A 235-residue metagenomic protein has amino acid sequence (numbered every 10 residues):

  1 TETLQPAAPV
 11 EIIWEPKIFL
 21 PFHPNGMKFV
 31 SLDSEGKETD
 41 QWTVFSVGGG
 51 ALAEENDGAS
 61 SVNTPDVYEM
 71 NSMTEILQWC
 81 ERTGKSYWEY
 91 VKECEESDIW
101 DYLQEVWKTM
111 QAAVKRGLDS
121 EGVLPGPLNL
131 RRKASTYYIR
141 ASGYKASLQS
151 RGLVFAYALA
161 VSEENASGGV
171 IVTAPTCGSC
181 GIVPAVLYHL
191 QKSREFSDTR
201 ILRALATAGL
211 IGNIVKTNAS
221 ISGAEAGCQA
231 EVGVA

Functional and structural regions predicted by a protein language model:
T1-I12, R203-A235: A structural-propensity feature for long, helix-poor, extended segments
E2-L153: C-terminal regulatory domains involved in ligand/effector binding and gene-expression control
A53-E55, T173, V183-V186, C228 (+1 more regions): Basic, gly/Ser/Thr/Pro-rich low-complexity segments located predominantly at protein N termini
C80, C94, C177-C180, C228: Generic recognition of cysteine residues
S97, D101, E105-A224: Accessory "access/gating" subregions that flank catalytic or transport cores
